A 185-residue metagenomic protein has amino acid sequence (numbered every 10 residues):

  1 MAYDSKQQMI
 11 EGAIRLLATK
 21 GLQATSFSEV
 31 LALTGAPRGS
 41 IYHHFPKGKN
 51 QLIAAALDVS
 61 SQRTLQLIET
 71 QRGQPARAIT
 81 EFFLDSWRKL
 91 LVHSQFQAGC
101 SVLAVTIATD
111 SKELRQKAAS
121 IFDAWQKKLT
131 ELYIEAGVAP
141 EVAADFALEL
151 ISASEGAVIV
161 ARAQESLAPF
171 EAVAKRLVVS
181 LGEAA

Functional and structural regions predicted by a protein language model:
M1-D4: N-terminal intrinsically disordered/low-complexity leader segments
Q8, G12, L16-A55: Helix-turn-helix
A24, G137-A144: Short, charged helix-capping/linker segments at alpha-helix termini
L57-R63: Short, basic, alpha-helical segments at the C-terminal edge of helix-turn-helix-like DNA-binding modules
I68-Q97, A147-L150: Hydrophobic alpha-helical connector segments
E69, S111-A136, D145-L148, A172-G182: Amphipathic alpha-helical packing segments from all-alpha helical-bundle domains
F82, H93-E113: Amphipathic alpha-helical segments used for helix-helix packing
I151-P169, S180-A185: Amphipathic C-terminal alpha-helical segment
